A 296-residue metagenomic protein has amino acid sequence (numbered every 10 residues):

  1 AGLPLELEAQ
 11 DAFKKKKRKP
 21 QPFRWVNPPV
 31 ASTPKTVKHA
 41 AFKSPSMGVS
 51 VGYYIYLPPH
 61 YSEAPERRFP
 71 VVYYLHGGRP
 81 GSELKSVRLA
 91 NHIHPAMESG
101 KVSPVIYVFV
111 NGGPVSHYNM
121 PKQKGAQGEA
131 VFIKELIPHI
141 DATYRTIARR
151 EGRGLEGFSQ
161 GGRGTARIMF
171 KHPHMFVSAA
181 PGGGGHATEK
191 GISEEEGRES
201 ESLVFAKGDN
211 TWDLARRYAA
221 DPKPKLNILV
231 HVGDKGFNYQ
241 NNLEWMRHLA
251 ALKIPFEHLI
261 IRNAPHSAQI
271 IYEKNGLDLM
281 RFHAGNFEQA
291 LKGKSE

Functional and structural regions predicted by a protein language model:
L3-A9: Sec/Tat signal peptide C-region and signal peptidase I cleavage site
Q10-E296: Non-catalytic cap/lid and distal C-terminal segments of serine-dependent acyl enzymes
